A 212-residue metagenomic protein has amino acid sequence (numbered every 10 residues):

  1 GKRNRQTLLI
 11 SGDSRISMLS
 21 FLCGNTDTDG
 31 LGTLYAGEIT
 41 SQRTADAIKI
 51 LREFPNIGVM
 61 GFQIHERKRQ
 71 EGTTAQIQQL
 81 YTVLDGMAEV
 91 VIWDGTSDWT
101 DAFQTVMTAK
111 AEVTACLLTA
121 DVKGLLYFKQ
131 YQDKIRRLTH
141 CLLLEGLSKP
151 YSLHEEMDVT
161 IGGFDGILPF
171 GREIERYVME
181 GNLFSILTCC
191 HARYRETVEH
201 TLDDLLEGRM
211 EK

Functional and structural regions predicted by a protein language model:
G1-I10: A conserved segment at the C-terminal end of the G1
N4, F54, A88, K110-E112 (+1 more regions): Short, well-ordered alpha-helix to beta-strand connector turns
L9-G86, R176-E180: P-loop/Walker-type NTP enzyme "switch/lid" segment
I10, G61-F62, V91-D94, T114-T119 (+1 more regions): Conserved beta-strand segments of the P-loop GTPase G domain that flank and frequently precede/overlap
E71-I77, K129-P150, L187-T188: P-loop/Walker A phosphate-binding loop and immediately adjacent motor/lid segment at beta-alpha junctions
D101-D121: Inter-motif core of Ras-like GTPase G domains
G146-C189: Beta-strand-loop-alpha "switch" segments that mediate conformational coupling across diverse proteins
E180-K212: NTP-binding/hydrolysis catalytic cores, primarily Walker-type P-loop NTPases
